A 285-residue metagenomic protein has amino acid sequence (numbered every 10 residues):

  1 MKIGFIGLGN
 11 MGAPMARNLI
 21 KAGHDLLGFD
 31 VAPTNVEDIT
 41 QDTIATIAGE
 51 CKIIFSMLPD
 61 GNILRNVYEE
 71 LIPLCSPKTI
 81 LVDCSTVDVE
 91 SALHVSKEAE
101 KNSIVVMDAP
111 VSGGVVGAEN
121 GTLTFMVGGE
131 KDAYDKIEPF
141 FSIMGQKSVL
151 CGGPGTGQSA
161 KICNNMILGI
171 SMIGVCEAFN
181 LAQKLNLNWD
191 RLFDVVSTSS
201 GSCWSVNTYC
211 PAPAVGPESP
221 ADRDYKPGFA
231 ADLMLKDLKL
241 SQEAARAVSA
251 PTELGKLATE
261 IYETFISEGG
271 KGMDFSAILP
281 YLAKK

Functional and structural regions predicted by a protein language model:
M1-M57, L74-I80, V115, V149-L150: NAD(P)+-binding Rossmann beta1-loop-alpha1 motif at the extreme N-terminus of oxidoreductases
L26, T40, V105-M107, S148 (+2 more regions): Hydrophobic beta-strand scaffold residues
I44-C75, T79-E90, L123-M126: Rossmann-like NAD(P)-binding element
L58, V67, V87-N165: Rossmann-fold dinucleotide-binding core
G157-L257, I261-K285: Helical "substrate-binding/catalytic lid" subdomain of Rossmann-like NAD(P)-dependent dehydrogenases/reductases
